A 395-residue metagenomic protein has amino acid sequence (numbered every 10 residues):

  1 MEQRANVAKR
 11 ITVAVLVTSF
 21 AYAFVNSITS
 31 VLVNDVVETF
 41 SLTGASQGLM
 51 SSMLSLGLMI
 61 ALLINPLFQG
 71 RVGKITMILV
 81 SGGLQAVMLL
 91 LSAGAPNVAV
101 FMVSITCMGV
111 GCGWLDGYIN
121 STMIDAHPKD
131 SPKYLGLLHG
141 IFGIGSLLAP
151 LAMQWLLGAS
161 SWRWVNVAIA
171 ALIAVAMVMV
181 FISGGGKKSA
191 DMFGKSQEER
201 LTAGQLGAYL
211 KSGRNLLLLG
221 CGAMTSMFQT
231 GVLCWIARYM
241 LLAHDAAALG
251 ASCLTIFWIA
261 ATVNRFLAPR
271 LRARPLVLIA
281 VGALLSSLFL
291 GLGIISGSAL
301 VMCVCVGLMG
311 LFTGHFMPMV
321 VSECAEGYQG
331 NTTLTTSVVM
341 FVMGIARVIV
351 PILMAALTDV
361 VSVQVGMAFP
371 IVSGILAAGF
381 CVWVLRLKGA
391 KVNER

Functional and structural regions predicted by a protein language model:
R10-V36, L42, V232-A237: Extracytoplasmic
T29-S30, G213-V263: Extracytoplasmic gate region of multi-pass secondary transporters
S41, G73, G94-A99, P128 (+1 more regions): Helix-breaking motifs and short loop linkers at transmembrane-helix boundaries and internal kinks in secondary membrane
I60-V98: Conserved MFS/SLC helix-loop-helix module at the cytosolic interface between two early adjacent transmembrane helices
A61-G73, L157, N264-P275, T358-D359: Helix-to-loop junctions at the C-terminal end of transmembrane segments in multipass secondary transporters
S104-G140: Cytoplasmic helix-loop-helix junction between adjacent transmembrane helices in 12-TM secondary transporters
K129-D130, L137-K188: Helix-loop-helix hairpin linking two adjacent transmembrane segments in secondary transporters
P275-V320: C-terminal transmembrane helical hairpin of 12-TM major facilitator-type secondary transporters
